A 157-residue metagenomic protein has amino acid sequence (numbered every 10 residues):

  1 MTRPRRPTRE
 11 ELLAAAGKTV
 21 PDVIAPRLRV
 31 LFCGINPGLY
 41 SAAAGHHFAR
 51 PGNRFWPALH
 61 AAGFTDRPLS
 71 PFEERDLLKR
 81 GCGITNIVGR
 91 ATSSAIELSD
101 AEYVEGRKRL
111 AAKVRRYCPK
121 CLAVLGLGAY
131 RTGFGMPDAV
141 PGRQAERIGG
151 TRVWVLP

Functional and structural regions predicted by a protein language model:
T2-C121, L127-P157: A polyanion-binding, active-site-adjacent surface
